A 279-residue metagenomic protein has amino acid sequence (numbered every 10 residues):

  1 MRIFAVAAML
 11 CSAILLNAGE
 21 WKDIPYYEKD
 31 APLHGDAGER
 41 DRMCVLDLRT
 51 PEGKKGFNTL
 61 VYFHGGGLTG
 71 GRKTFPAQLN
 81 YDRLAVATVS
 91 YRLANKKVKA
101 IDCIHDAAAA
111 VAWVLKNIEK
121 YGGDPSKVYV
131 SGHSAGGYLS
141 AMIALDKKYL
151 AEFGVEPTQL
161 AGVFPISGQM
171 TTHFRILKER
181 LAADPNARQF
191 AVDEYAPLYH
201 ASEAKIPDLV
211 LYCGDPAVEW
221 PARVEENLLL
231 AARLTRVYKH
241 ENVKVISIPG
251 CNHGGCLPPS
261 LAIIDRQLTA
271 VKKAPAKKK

Functional and structural regions predicted by a protein language model:
A18-G53: N-terminal cap/lid segment of alpha/beta-hydrolase-fold proteins
E28-K29, L160, P165-H200: Mobile cap/lid helix-loop segments that gate and shape the active-site cleft of serine hydrolases
D36, Y212, V224, L228-A231 (+1 more regions): C-terminal catalytic histidine-bearing segment of alpha/beta-hydrolase fold enzymes
G56-G65: Short beta-strand element of the alpha/beta-hydrolase
R72-V89: Short amphipathic alpha-helix adjacent to the substrate-entry channel of hydrolases
V98-E119, M142: Alpha/beta-hydrolase active-site loop
K116-L177: Primarily recognizes the serine-hydrolase "nucleophile elbow" in alpha/beta-hydrolase and SGNH/GDSL folds
V210-W220: Conserved strand-to-loop "acid loop" that flanks and positions the catalytic carboxylate
